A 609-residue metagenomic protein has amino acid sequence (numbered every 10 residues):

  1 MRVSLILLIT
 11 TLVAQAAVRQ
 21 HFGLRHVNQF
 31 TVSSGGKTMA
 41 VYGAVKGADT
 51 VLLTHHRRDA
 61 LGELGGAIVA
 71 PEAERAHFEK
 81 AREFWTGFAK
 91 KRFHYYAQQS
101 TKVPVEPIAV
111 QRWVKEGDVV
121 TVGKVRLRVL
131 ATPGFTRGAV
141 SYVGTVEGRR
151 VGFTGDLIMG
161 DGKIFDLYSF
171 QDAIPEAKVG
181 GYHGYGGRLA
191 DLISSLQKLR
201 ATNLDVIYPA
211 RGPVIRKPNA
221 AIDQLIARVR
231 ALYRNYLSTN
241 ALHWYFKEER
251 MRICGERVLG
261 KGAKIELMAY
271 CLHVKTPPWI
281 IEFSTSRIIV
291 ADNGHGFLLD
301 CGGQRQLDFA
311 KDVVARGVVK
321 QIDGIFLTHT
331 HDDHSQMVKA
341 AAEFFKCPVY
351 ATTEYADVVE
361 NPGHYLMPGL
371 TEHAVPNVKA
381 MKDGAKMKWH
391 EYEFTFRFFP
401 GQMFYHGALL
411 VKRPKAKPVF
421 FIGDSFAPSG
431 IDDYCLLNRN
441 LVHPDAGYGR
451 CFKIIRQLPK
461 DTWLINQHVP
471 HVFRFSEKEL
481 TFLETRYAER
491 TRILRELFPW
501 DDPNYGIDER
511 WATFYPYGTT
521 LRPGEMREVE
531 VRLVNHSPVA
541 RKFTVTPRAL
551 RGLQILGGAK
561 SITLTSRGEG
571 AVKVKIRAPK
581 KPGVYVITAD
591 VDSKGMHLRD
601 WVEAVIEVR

Functional and structural regions predicted by a protein language model:
A17-T50, S141-G155, M159-G160, K264-A315 (+1 more regions): Conserved beta-strand hairpin/beta-sheet module of binuclear metal-dependent hydrolase folds, prominently
F22-V27, G47-V119, R305-D308, V313-K388: Active-site HxH/HxHxD metal-binding segment of metal-dependent hydrolases
T38-A40, V119, R126-Q224, R228-L232 (+3 more regions): Metallo-beta-lactamase
R492-R522: Low-complexity, acidic Ser/Thr/Pro/Gly-rich terminal tails and inter-domain linkers that flank the onset of structured
L533-S537: Asparagine-centered strand-capping/turn motif at beta-strand->loop junctions
P538-G552, V591-D592: Short acidic, flexible loop segments centered on an aromatic residue
I562-G570, V608: Short proline/glycine- and polar residue-rich coil/turn motifs
T563, R577-G583: Short, surface-exposed loop/turn segments at beta-strand-coil junctions that are enriched for proline with nearby
